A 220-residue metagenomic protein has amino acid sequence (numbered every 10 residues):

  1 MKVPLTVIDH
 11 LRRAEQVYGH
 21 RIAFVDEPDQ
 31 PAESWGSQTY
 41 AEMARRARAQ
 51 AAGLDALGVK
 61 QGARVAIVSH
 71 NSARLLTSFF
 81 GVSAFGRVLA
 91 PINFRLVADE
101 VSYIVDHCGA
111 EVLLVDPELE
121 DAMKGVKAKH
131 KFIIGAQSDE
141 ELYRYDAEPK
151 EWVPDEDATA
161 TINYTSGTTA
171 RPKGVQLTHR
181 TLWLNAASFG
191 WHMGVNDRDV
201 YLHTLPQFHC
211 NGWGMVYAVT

Functional and structural regions predicted by a protein language model:
K2-V25, R45: A short N-terminal helical cap/helix-turn-helix that marks the beginning of AMP-binding/adenylate-forming
G19-I22, A147-Y164, A170-R171, G194-V200: Conserved pre-ATP/AMP-binding loop-to-beta segment of ANL
A23-S72, L76-F80, V97-S102, V153: Conserved AMP-binding/adenylate-forming core of the ANL superfamily
E27-G36, E118-E156: ANL superfamily adenylate-forming
S37-E42, A160-L184: Conserved AMP-binding A3 loop
R64, H70-A90, F94-A98, D106-V112 (+2 more regions): A short helix-loop-beta submotif of the ANL/AMP-binding
V65, V82, L113, T159 (+3 more regions): Conserved S/T- and glycine-rich ATP-binding loop of Class I adenylate-forming
W183-V200, F208-T220: Conserved AMP-binding/adenylation subdomain of ANL enzymes
